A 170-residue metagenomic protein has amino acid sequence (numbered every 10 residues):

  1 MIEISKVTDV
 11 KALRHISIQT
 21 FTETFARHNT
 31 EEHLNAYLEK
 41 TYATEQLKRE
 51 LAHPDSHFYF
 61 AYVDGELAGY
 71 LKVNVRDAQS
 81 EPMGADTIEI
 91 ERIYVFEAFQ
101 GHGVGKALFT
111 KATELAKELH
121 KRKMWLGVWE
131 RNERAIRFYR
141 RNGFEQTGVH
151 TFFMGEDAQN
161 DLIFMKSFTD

Functional and structural regions predicted by a protein language model:
I4-V10, R14-R27, N35-A98, F109-K111 (+4 more regions): Acetyl-CoA-dependent GNAT
G65, G69, G103-G105, G143: Conserved phosphate-binding and hydrolysis motifs of nucleotide-dependent enzymes
G84-I88, R122-I136, R140-N142, G148-D170: C-terminal "cap" of GNAT-fold acetyltransferases
Y94, F144-E145: Short acidic-aromatic loop segments in the C-terminal HATPase_c
F96-A98, H102, E130-R131: Active-site acidic-Proline motif in GNAT/NAT acetyltransferases
G101-E114, R137-R141: Conserved acetyl-CoA-binding loop-helix of GNAT-fold acetyltransferases
